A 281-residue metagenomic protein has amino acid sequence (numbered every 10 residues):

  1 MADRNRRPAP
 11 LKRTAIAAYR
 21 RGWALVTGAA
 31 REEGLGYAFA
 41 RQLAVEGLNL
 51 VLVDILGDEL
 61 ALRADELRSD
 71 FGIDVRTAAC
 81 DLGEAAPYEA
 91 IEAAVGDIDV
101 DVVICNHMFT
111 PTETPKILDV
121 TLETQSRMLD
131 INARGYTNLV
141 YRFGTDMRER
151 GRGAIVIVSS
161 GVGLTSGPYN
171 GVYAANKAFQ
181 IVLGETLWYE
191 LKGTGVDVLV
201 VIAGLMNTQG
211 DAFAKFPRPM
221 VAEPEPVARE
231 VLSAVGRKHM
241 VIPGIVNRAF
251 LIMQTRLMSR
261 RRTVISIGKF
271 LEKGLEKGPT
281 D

Functional and structural regions predicted by a protein language model:
P8-L50: Canonical Rossmann dinucleotide-binding motif of NAD(H)/NADP(H)-dependent dehydrogenases/reductases, specifically
E46-L62: Conserved glycine-rich Rossmann-like NAD(P)H-binding loop of the short-chain dehydrogenase/reductase
N106-E113: Conserved NAD(P)H cofactor-binding loop of Rossmann-fold oxidoreductase domains
T114-I117, T121-R127: Substrate-binding pocket helix/loop in short-chain dehydrogenase/reductase
V140, N176: Active-site helix of classical SDR
S160: Residue(s) in the substrate-gating loop at a strand-loop-helix junction that position the organic substrate next
V200, K215-I252: C-terminal helical subdomain
